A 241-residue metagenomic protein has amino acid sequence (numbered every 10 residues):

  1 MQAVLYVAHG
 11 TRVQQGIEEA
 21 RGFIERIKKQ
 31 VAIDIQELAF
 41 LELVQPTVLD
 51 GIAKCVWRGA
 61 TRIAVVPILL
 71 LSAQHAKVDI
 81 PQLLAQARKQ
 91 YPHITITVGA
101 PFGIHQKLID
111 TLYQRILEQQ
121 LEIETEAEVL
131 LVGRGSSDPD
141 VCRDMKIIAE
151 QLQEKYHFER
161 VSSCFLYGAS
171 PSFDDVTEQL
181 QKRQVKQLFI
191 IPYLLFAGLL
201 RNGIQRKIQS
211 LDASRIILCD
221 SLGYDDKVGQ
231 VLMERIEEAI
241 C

Functional and structural regions predicted by a protein language model:
M1-C241: Active-site-proximal alpha-helix that buttresses catalytic centers in soluble enzyme cores
